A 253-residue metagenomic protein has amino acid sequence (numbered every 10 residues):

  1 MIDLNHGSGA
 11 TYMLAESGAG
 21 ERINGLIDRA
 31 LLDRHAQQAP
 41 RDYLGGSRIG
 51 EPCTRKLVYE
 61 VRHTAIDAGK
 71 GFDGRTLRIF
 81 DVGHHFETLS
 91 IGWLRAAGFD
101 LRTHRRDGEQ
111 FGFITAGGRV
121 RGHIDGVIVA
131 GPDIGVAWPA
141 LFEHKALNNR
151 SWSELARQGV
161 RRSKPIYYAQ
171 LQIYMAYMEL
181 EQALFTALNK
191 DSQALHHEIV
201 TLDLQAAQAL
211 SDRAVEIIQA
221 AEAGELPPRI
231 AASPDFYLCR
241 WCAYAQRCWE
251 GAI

Functional and structural regions predicted by a protein language model:
M1-L141, N148-R150, R161: Metal-dependent nuclease catalytic cores that hydrolyze phosphodiester bonds in DNA/RNA, characterized by
S17, E154-Y168, I173-I253: Metal-dependent nuclease catalytic regions and adjoining charged, substrate-binding loops involved in nucleic-acid end
A137-H144, L180-F185: Conserved active-site beta-strand-loop modules that form the wall/rim of enzyme catalytic pockets and either contain
A146-N148, N189: Short, histidine-centered active-site or binding-site loop motifs used for metal coordination, general acid-base
